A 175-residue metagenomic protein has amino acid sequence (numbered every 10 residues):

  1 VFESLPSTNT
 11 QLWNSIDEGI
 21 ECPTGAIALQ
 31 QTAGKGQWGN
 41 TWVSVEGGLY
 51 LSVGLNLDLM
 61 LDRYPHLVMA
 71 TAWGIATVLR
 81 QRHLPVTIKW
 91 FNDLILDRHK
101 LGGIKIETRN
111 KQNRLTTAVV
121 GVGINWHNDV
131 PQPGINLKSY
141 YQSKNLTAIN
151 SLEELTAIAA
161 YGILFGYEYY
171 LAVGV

Functional and structural regions predicted by a protein language model:
V1-Q81, E168: N-terminal lobe of the biotin/lipoate ligase/transferase fold
T8, L51, D93, G123 (+1 more regions): Residue-level signal for inorganic ion chemistry
L29-Q31, L94, I124: Active-site metal-binding loops of divalent metal-dependent hydrolases
P65, M69-V86, L96-V175: Long, positively charged amphipathic alpha-helical accessory segments at protein N-termini or as interdomain linkers
